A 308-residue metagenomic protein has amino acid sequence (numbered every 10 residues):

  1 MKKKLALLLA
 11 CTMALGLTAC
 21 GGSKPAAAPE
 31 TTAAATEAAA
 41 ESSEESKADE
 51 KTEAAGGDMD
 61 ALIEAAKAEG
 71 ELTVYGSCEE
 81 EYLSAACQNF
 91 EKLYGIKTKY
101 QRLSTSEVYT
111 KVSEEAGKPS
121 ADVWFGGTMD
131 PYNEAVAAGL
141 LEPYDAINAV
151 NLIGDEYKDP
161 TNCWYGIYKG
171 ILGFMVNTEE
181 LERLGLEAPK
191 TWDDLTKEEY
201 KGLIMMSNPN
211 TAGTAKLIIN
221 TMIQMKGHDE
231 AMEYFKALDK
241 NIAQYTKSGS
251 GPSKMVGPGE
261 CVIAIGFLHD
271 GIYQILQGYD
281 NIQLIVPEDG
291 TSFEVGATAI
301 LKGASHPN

Functional and structural regions predicted by a protein language model:
M1-E69: Short, low-complexity disordered leader/linker segments with a strong preference for bacterial N-terminal type II
E37, G56-K67, E71-K97, F174 (+1 more regions): Short, polar/charged alpha-helical segment
A65-K67, G166, T214, G290-F293: Short, flexible turn/loop "capping" segments at secondary-structure junctions
T73-C87, K99-E115, P119-E260: Extracytoplasmic ligand-binding site segments that recognize negatively charged/polar headgroups
D130-E134, V262-N281: A ligand-binding cleft/hinge motif common to bilobed small-molecule-binding domains
G170, Y234-D239, Y245-T246, G278-A304: Periplasmic-binding protein-like
K190-E199, G296-N308: Bilobed periplasmic-binding protein/Venus flytrap-like ligand-binding cleft at the lobe interface of extracytoplasmic
P252-S253, H269-Y273, D289-S292: Short, catalytically relevant binding-site loops at active-site mouths
